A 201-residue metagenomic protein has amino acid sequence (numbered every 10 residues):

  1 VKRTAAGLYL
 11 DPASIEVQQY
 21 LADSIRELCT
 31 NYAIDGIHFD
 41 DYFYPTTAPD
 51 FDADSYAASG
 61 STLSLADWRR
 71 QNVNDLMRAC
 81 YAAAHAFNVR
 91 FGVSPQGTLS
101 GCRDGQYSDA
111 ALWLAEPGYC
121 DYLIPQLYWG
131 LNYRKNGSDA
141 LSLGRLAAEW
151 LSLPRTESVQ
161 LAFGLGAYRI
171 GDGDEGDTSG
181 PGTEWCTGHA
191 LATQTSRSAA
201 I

Functional and structural regions predicted by a protein language model:
V1, S14, N31-A66: Active-site-proximal loop/short-helix segments that contain or immediately flank catalytic acid/base residue(s)
V1-E27, N31, G182-H189, T193: Active-site-adjacent "subsite" loops/lids of carbohydrate-active enzymes
V17-L28, N72-C80, L146, Q194 (+1 more regions): Alpha-helical packing segments of well-folded alpha/beta enzyme cores
L21, L28, I37-D40, A84 (+2 more regions): Conserved, mostly hydrophobic/aromatic
S24-G36, A79-R90: Extended amphipathic secondary-structure runs
A33-I34, C120, I201: A structural motif
A48-D177: Glycoside hydrolase catalytic-domain groove-lining segments
A162, G166, G173-I201: C-terminal active-site rim and adjoining tail of enzyme catalytic domains
